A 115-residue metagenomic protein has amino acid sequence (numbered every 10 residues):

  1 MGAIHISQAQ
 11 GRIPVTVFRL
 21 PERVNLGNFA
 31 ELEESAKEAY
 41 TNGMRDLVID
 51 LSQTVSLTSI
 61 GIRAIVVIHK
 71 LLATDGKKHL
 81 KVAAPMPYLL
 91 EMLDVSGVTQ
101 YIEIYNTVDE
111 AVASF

Functional and structural regions predicted by a protein language model:
M1-R19: Short beta-strand/loop segment at the start of cytosolic alpha/beta domains
R23-Y101: Amphipathic alpha-helical interaction surfaces in cytosolic regulatory modules
E103-T107: Short acidic-hydrophobic, aromatic-tinged amphipathic segments that line or gate anion-handling sites
